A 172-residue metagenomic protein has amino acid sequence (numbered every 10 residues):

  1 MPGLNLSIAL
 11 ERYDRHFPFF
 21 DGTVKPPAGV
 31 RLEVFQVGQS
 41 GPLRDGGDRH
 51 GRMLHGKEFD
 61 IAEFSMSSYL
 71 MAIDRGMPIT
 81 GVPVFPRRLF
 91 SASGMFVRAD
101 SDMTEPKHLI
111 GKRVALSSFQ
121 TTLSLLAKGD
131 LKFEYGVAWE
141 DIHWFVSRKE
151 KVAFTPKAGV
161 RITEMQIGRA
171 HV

Functional and structural regions predicted by a protein language model:
M1-N5: Extreme N-terminus of proteins, especially the signal/transit-peptide cleavage junction and the first residues
S7, E11-A153: Short, glycine-/small- and polar/acidic-enriched structural segments that line small-molecule recognition paths
K151-G168: Extracellular/periplasmic Venus flytrap/periplasmic-binding protein
A170-V172: Conserved small/polar residues in nucleotide/adenosyl-binding loops
